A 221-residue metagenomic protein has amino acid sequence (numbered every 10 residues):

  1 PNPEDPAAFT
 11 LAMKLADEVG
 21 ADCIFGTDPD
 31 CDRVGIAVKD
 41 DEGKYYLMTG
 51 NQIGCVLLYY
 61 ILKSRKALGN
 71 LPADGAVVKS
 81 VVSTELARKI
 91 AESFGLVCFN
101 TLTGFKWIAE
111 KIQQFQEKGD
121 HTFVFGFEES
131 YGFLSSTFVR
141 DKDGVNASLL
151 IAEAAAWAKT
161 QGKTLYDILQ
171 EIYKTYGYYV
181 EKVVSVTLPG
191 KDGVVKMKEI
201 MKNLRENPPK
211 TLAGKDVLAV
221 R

Functional and structural regions predicted by a protein language model:
P1-R33: N-terminal small/polar loop signature for handling phosphorylated ligands or for N-terminal nucleophile
N2-D5, L47-N51, D141: Flexible, glycine- and charge-enriched loops at secondary-structure boundaries
A7-L11, L57, W107: Well-ordered alpha-helical segments embedded in enzymatic catalytic cores
D17, A21-C23, K44-Y46, S64-R221: Phosphate-binding and adjacent anionic-ligand microenvironments
D28-D30, A37, S130: Anionic group-transfer/hydrolysis microenvironments
D32-G50, A87: Short Gly/Thr/Asp-enriched flexible loops that form oxyanion-binding sites at enzyme active sites
R33, I53-V56, F105-A109: Short gly/pro/ser/thr-enriched loop/turn and capping motifs at secondary-structure boundaries
T49-I61: Catalytic or ion-translocation cores adjacent to nucleophile or general acid/base/metal-coordination motifs in diverse
